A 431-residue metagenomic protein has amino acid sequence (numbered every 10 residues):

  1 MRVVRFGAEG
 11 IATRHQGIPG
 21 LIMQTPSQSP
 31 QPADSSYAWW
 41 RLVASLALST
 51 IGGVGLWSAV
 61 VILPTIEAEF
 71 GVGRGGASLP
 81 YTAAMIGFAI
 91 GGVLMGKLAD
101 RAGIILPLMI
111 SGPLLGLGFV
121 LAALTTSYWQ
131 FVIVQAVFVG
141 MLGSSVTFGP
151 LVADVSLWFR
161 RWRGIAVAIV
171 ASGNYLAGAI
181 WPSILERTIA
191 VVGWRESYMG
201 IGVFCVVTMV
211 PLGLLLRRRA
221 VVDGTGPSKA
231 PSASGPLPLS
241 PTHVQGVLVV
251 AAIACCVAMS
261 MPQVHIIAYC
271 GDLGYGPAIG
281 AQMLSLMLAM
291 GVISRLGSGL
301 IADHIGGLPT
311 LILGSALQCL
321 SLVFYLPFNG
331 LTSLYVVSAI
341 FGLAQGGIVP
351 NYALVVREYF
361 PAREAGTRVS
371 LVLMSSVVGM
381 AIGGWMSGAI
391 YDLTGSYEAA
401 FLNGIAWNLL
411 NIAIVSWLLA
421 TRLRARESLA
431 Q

Functional and structural regions predicted by a protein language model:
W40-R74, M95, W181-P182, M261-I267: Extracytoplasmic
T50, G118, Q130-V146, I253 (+1 more regions): Hydrophobic core of transmembrane alpha-helices in multi-pass small-molecule transporters, especially MFS/SLC-type
A59-L63, H243-G299: Extracytoplasmic gate region of multi-pass secondary transporters
I66-E67, L98-A99, I180-V192, C270-G271 (+2 more regions): Interfacial helix-cap and linker-helix signal at transmembrane-aqueous boundaries of multi-pass secondary transporters
I90-W129, A302: Conserved MFS/SLC helix-loop-helix module at the cytosolic interface between two early adjacent transmembrane helices
L106-V120, P309-F324: Structural signature of the two symmetry-related core transmembrane helices
Q135-S172: Cytoplasmic helix-loop-helix junction between adjacent transmembrane helices in 12-TM secondary transporters
I169-A220: Helix-loop-helix hairpin linking two adjacent transmembrane segments in secondary transporters
